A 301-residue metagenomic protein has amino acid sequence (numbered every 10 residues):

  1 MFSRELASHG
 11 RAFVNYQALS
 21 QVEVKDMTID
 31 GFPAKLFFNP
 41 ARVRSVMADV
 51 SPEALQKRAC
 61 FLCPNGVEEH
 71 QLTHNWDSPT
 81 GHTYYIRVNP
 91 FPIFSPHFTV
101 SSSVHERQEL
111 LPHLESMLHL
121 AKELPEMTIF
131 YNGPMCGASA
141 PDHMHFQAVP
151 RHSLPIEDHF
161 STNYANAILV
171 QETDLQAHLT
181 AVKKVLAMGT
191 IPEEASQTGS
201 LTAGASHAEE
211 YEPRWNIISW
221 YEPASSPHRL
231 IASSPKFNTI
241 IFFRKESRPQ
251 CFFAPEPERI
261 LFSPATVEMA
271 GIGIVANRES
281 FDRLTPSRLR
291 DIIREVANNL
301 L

Functional and structural regions predicted by a protein language model:
M1-M117, M127-P134, R151-V170, L175-E194 (+2 more regions): Active-site microenvironments that recognize anionic phosphate/pyrophosphate groups
T28, A138-P141: Short glycine-biased active-site loop of nucleotidyltransferases that positions the nucleotide triphosphate and helps
H145: Conserved, mostly hydrophobic/aromatic
